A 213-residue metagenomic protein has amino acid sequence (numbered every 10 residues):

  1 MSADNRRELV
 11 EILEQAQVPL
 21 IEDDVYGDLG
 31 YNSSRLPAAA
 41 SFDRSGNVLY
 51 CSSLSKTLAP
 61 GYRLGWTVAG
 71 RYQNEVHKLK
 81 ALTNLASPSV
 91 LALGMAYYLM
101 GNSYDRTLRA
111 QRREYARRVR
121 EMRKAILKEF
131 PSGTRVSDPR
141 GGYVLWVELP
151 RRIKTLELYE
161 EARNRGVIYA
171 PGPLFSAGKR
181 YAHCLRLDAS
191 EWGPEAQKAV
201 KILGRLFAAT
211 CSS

Functional and structural regions predicted by a protein language model:
M1-Q17, Y26-T57, R71: Active-site pre-lysine segment of PLP-dependent enzymes
D23: Glycine-centered flexible beta-alpha turn that most often forms the glycine-rich phosphate-binding loop
R44-R113: Conserved core segment of the aminotransferase class I/II
V68, W146-E148, D188-S190: Short hydrophobic/aromatic beta-strand micro-patches that form the beta-sheet surface supporting nucleotide- or nucleic
R113-R123, T134-E148, L158-E160: Conserved glycine-rich beta-strand-loop-beta hairpin in the small C-terminal domain of fold type I
I153-L158, P194-K198: Short, conserved charged micro-motifs
N164-R165, A177-S213: PLP-dependent enzyme catalytic core of the Aspartate aminotransferase-like
